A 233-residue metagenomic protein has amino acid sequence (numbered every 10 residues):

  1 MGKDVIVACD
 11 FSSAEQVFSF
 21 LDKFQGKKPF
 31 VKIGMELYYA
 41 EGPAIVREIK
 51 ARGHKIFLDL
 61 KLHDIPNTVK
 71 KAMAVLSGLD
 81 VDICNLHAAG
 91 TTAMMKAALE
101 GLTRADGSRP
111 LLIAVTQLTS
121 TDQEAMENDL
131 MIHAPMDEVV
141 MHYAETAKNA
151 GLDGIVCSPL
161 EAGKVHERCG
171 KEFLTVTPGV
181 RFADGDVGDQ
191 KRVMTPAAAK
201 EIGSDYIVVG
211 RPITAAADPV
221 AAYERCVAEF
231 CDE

Functional and structural regions predicted by a protein language model:
G2, T68-A72, S77-D153, E161 (+2 more regions): Conserved anion-binding
K3-C9, V31-I33, I56-L60, C84-L86 (+4 more regions): Hydrophobic faces of well-ordered beta-strands that scaffold small-molecule active sites in alpha/beta enzyme cores
S12-F24, N67-V75, M136-T146, K191-A198: Short, acidic/polar
A14-Q16, L37-R52, D64-K71, A88-L111 (+3 more regions): Active-site-adjacent beta->alpha loops and helix N-cap segments on the catalytic face of soluble alpha/beta enzymes
K23-K32, G151: Catalytic domains of carbohydrate-active enzymes, especially glycoside hydrolases
G26, R52, L79, A150 (+1 more regions): Structural motif
L79-T92, D189-A222: Glycine-rich phosphate-binding active-site loops on the catalytic face of alpha/beta enzymes
